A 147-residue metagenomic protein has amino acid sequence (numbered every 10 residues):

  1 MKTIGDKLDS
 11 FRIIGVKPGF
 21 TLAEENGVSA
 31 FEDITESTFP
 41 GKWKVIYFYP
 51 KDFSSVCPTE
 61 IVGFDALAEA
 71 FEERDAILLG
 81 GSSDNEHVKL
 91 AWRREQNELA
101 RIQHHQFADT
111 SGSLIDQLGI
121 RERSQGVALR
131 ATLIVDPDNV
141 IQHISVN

Functional and structural regions predicted by a protein language model:
M1-N147: Chalcogenol-based redox active-site neighborhoods
